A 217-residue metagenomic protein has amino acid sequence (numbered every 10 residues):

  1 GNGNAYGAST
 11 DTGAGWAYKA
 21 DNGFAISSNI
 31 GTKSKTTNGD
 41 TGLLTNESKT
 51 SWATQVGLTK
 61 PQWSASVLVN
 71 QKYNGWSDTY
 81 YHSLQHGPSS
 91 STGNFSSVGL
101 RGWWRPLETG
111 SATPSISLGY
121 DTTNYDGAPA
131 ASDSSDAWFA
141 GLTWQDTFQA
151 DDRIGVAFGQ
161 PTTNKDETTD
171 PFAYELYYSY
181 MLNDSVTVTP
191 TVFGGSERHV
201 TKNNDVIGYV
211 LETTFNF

Functional and structural regions predicted by a protein language model:
G1-W52, L84-Q85: Surface-exposed coil loops of outer-membrane beta-barrel proteins
N4-A8, G42-S48, Y80-F95, A128-D136 (+2 more regions): Replace "Gram-negative outer membrane beta-barrel proteins" with "bacterial and organellar outer membrane beta-barrel
A14, T54-V56, L100-G102, A140-L142 (+2 more regions): Membrane-embedded beta-strands of outer-membrane beta-barrel proteins, especially the hydrophobic/small aromatic
W16-A20, L58-K60, W104-P106, W144-D146 (+3 more regions): Residue-level signature of outer-membrane beta-barrel architecture
N22-S28, L58-V69, Y73-W76, L100 (+3 more regions): Repeated loop/turn-to-beta-strand initiation elements of outer-membrane beta-barrel proteins
I30-S34, K60-Q62, V69-G75, Y120-D126 (+4 more regions): Transmembrane beta-strands of outer-membrane beta-barrel pores
V98-G159: A beta-strand-loop signature enriched in Asp, Gly, Thr, and Trp that corresponds to the sialidase/neuraminidase Asp-box
D205-F217: Outer-membrane beta-barrel "beta-signal"
